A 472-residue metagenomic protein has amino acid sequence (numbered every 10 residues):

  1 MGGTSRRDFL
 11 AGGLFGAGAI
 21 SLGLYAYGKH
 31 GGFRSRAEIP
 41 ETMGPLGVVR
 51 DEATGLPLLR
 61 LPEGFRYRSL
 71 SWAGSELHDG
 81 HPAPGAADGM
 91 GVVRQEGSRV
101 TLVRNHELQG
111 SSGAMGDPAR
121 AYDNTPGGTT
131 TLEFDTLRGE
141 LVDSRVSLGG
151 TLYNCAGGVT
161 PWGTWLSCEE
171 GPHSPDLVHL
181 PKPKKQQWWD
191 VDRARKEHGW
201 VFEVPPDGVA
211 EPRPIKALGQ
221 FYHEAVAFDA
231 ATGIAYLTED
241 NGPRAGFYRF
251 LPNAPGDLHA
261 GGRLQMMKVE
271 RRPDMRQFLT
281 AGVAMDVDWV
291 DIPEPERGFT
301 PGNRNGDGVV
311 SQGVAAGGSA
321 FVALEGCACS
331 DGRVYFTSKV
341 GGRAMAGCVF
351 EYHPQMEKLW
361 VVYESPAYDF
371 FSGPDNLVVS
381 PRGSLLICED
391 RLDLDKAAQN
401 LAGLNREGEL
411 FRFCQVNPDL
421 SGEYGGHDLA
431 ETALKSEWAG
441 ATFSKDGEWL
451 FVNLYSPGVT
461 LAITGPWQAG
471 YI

Functional and structural regions predicted by a protein language model:
M1-A17: N-terminal secretory signal peptides and thylakoid transit peptides that target proteins across membranes
G3-S5, G23-E63, Y67: C-terminal segment of N-terminal export signals and the immediately downstream linker at the start of the mature
G55-A73, G80-H81, D135-L148, F202-F221 (+4 more regions): Blade-edge beta-strand/turn elements of extracellular beta-propeller and related beta-sheet repeat scaffolds
A83-G91, V314-G326, G373-N376, H427-K445: Signature of short aromatic-glycine-proline-rich micro-motifs recurring in repeat-based ectodomains
A86, G127, L152-N154, E197 (+5 more regions): Beta-rich catalytic cores
G282-L359: Beta-propeller domains
K339, D369-E409: Loop/turn-rich, solvent-exposed surfaces of beta-rich toroidal or solenoidal domains
G440-I472: Blade-level signature of beta-propeller repeat domains, shared across WD40, Kelch, NHL, RCC1 and BNR/Asp-box propellers
